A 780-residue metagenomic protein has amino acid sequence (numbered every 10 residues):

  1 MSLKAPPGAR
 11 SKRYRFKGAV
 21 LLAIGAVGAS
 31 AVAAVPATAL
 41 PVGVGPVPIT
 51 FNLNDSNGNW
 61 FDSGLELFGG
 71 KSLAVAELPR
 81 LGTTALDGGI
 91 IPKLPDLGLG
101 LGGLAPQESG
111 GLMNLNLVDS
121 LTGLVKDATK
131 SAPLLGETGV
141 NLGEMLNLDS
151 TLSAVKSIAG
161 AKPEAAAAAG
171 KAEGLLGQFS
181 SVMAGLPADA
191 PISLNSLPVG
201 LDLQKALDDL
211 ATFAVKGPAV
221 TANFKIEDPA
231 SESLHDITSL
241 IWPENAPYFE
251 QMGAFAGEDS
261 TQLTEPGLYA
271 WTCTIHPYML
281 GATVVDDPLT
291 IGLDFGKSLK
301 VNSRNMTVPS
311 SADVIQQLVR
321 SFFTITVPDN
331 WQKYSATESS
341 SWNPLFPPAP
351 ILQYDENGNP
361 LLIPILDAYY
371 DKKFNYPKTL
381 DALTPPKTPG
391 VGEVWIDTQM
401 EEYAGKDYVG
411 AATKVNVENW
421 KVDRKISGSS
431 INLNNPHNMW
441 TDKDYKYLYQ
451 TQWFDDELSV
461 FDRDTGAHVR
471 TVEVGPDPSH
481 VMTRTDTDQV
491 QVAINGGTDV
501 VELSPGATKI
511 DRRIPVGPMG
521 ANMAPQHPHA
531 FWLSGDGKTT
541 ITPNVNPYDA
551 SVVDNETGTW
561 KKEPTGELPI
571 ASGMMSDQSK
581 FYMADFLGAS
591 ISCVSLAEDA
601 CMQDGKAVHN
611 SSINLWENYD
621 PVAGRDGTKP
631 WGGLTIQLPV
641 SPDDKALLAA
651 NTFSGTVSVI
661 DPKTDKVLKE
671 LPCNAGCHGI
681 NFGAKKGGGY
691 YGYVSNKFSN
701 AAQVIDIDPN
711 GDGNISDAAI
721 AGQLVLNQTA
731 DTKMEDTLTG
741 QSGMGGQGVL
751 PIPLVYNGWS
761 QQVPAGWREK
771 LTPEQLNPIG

Functional and structural regions predicted by a protein language model:
M1-Y14: N-terminal secretory signal peptides that target proteins for export/translocation
K12-A39: Secretory targeting and sorting signals
V27, A282-V284, L503, V659-I660: Conserved short hydrophobic patches within well-ordered secondary structure
V35, S233, Y408: Residue-level signal for beta-strand positions within conserved beta-sheet cores that form or flank
P36, L81-G82, S120, D127 (+8 more regions): A detector of low-complexity, intrinsically disordered, Ser/Thr/Gly/Pro/Ala-rich segments
L40-P385: Extracytoplasmic copper-binding redox domains, predominantly the cupredoxin/blue-copper superfamily
V42-V47, T326-G780: Predominantly soluble domains enriched in secretory-pathway, periplasmic, or organellar proteins
